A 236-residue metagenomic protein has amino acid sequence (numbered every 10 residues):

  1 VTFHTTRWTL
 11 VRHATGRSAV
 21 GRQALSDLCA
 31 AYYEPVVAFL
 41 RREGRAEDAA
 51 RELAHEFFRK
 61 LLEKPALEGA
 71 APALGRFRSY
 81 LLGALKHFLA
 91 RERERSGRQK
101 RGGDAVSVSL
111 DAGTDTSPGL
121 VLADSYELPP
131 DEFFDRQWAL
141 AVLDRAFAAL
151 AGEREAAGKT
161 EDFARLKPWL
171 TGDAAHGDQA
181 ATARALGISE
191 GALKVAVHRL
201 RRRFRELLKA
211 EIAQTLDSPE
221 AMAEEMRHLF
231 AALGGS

Functional and structural regions predicted by a protein language model:
V1-S236: Intrinsic, short, N-terminal disordered tails of RNA polymerase sigma-factor systems
